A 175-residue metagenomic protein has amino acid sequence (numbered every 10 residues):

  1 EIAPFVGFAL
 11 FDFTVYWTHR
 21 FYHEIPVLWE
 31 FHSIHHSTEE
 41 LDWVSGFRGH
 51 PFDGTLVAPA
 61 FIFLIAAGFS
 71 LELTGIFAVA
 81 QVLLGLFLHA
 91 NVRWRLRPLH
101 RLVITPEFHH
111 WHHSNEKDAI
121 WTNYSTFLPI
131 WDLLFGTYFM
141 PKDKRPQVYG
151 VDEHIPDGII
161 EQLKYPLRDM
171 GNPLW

Functional and structural regions predicted by a protein language model:
E1-Q147: Membrane-embedded catalytic scaffold of the fatty acid hydroxylase/desaturase
P146-W175: A membrane-cytosol interface segment of integral membrane proteins
